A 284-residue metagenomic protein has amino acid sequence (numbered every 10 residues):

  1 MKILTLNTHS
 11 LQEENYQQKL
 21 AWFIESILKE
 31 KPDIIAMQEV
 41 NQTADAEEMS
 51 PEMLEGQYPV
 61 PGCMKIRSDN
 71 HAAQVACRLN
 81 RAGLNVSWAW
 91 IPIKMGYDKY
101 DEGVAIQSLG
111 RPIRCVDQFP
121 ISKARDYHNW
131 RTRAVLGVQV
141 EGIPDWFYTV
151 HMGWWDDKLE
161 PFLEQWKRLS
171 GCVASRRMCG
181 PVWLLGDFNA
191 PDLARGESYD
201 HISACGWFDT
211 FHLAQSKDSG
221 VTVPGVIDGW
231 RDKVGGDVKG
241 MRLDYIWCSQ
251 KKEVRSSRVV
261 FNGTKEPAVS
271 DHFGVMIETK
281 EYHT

Functional and structural regions predicted by a protein language model:
M1-E30, I34, Y58, N85-T284: Active-site regions of metal-assisted phosphoester/phosphodiester hydrolases, unifying DNase/endonuclease modules
E13-N15, A44-N70: Short, flexible/disordered intra-domain loops and linkers
I35-E39: Acidic beta-strand-to-loop metal/phosphate-binding motif
V40-M49, D145, L213: Short, solvent-exposed beta-strand-terminating loops
R67, H71, C77-N80: FAD-dependent flavoprotein oxygenase/oxidase catalytic domain
